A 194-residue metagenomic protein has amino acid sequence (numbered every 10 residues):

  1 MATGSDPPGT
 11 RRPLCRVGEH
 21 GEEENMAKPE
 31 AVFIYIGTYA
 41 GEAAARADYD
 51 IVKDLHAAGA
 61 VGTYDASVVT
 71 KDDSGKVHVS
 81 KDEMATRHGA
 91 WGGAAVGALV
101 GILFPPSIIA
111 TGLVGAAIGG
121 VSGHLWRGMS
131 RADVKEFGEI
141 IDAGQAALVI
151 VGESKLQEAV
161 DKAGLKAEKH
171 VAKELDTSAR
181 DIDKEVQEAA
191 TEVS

Functional and structural regions predicted by a protein language model:
G4-N25: Short, Lys/Arg-enriched N-terminal segments with co-localized hydrophobic residues within the first ~10-30 amino acids
K28-L55, A60-K71, W126-S194: Cytosol/matrix-facing juxtamembrane amphipathic, basic-hydrophobic segments adjacent to a transmembrane helix
D73-V77: Detector for glycine-centered tight turns/loop "hinges" at secondary-structure junctions
H78-D82: Short, solvent-exposed loop/beta-turn-alpha elements that line the ligand-binding surface or hinge of extracytoplasmic
E83-S130: Short, low-complexity, glycine-enriched hydrophobic/amphipathic alpha-helices that associate with lipid bilayers
